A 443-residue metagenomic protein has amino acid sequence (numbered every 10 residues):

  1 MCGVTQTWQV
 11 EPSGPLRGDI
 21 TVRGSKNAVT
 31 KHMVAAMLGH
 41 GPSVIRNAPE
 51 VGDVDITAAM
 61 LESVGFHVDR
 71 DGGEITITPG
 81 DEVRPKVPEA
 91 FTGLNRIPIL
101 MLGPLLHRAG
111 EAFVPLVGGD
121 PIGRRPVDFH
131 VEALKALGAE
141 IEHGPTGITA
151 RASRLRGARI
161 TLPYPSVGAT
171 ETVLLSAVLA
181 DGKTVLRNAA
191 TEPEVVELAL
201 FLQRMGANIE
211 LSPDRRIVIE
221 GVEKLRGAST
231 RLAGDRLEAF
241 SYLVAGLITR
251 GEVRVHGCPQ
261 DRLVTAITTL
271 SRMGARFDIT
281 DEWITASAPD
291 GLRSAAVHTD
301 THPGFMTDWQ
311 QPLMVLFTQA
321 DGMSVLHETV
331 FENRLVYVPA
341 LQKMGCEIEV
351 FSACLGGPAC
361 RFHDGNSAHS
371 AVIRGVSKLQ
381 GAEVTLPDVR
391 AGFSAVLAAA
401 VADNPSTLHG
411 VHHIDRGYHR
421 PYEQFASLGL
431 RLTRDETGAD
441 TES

Functional and structural regions predicted by a protein language model:
M1-S443: Short, structured segments at the rim of ligand-binding sites
